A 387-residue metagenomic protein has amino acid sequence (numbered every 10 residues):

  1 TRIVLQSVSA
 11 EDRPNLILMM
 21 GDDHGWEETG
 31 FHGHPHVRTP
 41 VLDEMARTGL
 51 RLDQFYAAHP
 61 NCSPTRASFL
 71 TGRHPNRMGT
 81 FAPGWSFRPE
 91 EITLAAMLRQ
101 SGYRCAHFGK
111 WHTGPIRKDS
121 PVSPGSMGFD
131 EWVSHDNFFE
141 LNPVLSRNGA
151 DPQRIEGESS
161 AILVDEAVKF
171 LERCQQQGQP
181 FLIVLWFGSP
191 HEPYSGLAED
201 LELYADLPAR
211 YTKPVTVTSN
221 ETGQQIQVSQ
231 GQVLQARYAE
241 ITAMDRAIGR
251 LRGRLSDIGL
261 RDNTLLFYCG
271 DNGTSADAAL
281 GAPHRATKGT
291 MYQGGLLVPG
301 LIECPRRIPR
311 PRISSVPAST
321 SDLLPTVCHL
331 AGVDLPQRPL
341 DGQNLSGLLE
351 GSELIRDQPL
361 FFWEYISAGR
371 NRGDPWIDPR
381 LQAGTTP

Functional and structural regions predicted by a protein language model:
T1-P387: Formylglycine-dependent sulfatase
